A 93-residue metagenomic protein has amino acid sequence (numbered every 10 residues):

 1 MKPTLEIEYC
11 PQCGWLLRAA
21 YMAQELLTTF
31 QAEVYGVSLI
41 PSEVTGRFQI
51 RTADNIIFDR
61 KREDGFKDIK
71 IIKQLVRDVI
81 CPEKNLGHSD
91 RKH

Functional and structural regions predicted by a protein language model:
M1-A32, E43: Local sequence-structure signature of Cys/Sec-based thiol-disulfide redox active-site neighborhoods
M1-E6, Q31, I40, C81-H93: Non-globular targeting/processing and membrane-anchoring segments
G14, G46-R47, D64-G65: A broad, structure-centric signal for solvent-exposed, well-ordered loop/edge residues that line or flank functional
L17, Q49, R60: Short acidic, gly/pro-rich beta-turn/loop elements at beta-sheet edges and active-site/ligand-binding grooves
Y35: Conserved short loop/helix modules at catalytic or binding sites in compact beta-alpha or helix-hairpin-helix contexts
S38-I57: A short, structured beta-strand/loop element
I56-E83: Non-catalytic, surface beta->alpha helical segment in thiol-disulfide oxidoreductase systems
